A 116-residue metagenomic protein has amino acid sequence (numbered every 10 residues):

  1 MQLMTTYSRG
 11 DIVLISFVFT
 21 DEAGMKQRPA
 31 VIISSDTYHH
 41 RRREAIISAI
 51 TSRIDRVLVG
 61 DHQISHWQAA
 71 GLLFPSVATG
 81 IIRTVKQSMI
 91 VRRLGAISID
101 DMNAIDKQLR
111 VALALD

Functional and structural regions predicted by a protein language model:
M1-D116: Conserved functional hotspots at enzyme active or ligand-binding sites that engage polyanionic ligands
